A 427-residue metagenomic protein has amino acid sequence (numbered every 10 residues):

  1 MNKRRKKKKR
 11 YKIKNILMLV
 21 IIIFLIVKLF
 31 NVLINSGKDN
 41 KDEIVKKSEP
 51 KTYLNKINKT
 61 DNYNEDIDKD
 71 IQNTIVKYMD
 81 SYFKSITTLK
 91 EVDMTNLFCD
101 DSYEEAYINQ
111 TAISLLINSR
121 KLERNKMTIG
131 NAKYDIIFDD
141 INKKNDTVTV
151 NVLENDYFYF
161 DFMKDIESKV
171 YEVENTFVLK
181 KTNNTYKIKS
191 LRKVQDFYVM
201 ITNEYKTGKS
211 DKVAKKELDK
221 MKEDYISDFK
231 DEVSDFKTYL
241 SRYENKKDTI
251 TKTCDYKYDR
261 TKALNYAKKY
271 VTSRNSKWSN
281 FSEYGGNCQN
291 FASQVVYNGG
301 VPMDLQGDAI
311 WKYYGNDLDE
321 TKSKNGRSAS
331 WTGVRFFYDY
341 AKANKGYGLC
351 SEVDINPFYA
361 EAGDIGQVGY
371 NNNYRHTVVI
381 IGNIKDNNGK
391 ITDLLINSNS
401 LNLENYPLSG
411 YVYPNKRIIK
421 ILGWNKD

Functional and structural regions predicted by a protein language model:
M1-D70, T74, Y78, Y82 (+1 more regions): Gram-positive cell-envelope targeting signals
E43, E49-N55, V170-R242, D393-L395: Short beta-strand edge/turn micro-motifs at domain boundaries
E49-N125, K269, S276-N280, F291-N298: Core segments of small alpha/beta cavity-forming domains
I113-M163: Surface-exposed, charged secondary-structure patches
D139-V150, L179-Y186, K385-K390: A short, structured loop/turn motif at beta-sheet edges
V148, N316-L394: ...with weaker cross-activation on analogous glycine-rich loops/strands in unrelated enzymes
T238-N325: N-terminal capping segments
K390-L403, L408-D427: Low-complexity, Gly/Ser/Thr/Pro-rich intrinsically disordered linker/tail segments
